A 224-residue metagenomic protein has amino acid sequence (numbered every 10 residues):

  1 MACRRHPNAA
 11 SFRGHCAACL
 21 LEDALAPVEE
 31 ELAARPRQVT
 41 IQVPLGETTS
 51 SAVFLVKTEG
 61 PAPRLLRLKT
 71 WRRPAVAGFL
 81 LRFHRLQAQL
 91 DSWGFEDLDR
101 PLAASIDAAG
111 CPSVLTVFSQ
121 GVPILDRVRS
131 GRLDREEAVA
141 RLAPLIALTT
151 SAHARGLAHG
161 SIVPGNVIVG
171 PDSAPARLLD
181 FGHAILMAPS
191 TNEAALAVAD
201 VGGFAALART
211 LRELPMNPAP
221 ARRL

Functional and structural regions predicted by a protein language model:
A52-R82, A88: ATP-binding glycine-rich loop module of kinase domains
R100-P112: Short beta-strand micro-motifs within the conserved protein kinase catalytic domain, predominantly in the N-lobe
A109-P123: Conserved short submotifs of the Hanks-type protein kinase catalytic core that shape the nucleotide-binding pocket
I124-D134: AlphaC helix of the protein kinase catalytic domain
R141-L142: Activation segment signature within eukaryotic-like protein kinase domains
I146-L157: Protein kinase catalytic-loop region centered on the HRD/HxD motif
N166-D180: Conserved protein kinase catalytic/activation segment
R177-L224: C-lobe/activation-segment region of protein kinase-like
